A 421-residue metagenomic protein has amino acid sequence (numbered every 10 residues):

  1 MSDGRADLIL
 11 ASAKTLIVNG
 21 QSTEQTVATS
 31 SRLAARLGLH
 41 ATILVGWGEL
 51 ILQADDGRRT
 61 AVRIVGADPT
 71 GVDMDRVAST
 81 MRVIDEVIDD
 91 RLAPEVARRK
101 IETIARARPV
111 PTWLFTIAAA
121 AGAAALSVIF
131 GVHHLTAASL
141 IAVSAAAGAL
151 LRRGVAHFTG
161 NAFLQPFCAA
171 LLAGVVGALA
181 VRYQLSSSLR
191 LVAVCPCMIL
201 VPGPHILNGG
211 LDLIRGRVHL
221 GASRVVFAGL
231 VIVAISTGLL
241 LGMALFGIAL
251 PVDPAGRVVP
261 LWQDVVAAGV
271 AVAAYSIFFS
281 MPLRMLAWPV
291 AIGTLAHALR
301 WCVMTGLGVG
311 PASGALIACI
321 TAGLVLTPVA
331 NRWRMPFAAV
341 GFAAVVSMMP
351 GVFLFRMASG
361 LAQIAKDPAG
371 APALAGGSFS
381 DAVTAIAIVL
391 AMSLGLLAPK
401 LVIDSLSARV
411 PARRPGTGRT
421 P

Functional and structural regions predicted by a protein language model:
M1-A105: Soluble N-terminal domains of membrane-associated systems
T60-D75, E86-E95, T103-A120, V128 (+5 more regions): Alpha-helical transmembrane segments and immediately membrane-proximal extracytoplasmic
E95-A107, A121-H133, A149-G160, A244-G256 (+3 more regions): Short juxtamembrane and helix-loop transition motifs at transmembrane-helix boundaries in membrane proteins
P109-N208, F279, L283: Core alpha-helical transmembrane segments of integral membrane proteins
A119-A120, I141-H157, P166, A170-A173 (+2 more regions): Conserved mixed alpha/beta catalytic, RNA-binding, or beta-rich assembly cores of soluble enzyme, regulatory
A119-V128, A145-L150, L171-A178, V231-M243 (+4 more regions): Hydrophobic core segments of alpha-helical transmembrane domains in multi-pass membrane transport and ion-translocation
L164, C168, L172, A193-P196 (+5 more regions): Core mid-bundle transmembrane helix pairs that form the ion/substrate translocation pathway in diverse multi-pass
V192-A193, N208-L211, G216-I232, G256-Q263 (+3 more regions): C-terminal transmembrane helix-loop-helix hairpin of multi-pass membrane proteins
